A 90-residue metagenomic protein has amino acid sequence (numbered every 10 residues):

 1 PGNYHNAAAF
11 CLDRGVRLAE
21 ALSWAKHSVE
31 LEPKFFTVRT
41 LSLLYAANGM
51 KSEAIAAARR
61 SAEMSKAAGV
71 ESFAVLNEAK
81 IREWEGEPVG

Functional and structural regions predicted by a protein language model:
P1-A56, R60-S65: Alpha-helical adaptor scaffolds
L43-G49, G69-V89: TPR/TPR-like alpha-solenoid helical repeat scaffolds
